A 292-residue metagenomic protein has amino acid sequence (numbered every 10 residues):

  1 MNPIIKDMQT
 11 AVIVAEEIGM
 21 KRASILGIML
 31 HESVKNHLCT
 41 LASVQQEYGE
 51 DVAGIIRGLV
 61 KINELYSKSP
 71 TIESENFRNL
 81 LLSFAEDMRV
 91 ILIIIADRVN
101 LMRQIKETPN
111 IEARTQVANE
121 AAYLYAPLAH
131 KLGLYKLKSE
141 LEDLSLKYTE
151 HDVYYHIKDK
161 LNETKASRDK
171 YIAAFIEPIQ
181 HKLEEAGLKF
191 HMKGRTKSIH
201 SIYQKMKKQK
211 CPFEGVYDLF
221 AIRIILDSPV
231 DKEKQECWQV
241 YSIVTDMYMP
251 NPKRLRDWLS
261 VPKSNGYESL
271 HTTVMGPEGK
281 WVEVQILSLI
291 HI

Functional and structural regions predicted by a protein language model:
M1-D7, V12-E17, K21, H37 (+2 more regions): Nucleic-acid processing machinery
S24-M29, I94: Short alpha-helical catalytic segment bearing the HExxH-like zincin motif of zinc-dependent metalloproteases
G27, I56-R57, L141, R195: Proline- and acidic/polar-enriched loop/turn elements at helix boundaries
M29-G58, L134: Hydrophobic or amphipathic alpha-helical targeting/insertion segments
A53-G54, V90-I93: Structural motif
K61: Aromatic/histidine-rich interaction motifs
